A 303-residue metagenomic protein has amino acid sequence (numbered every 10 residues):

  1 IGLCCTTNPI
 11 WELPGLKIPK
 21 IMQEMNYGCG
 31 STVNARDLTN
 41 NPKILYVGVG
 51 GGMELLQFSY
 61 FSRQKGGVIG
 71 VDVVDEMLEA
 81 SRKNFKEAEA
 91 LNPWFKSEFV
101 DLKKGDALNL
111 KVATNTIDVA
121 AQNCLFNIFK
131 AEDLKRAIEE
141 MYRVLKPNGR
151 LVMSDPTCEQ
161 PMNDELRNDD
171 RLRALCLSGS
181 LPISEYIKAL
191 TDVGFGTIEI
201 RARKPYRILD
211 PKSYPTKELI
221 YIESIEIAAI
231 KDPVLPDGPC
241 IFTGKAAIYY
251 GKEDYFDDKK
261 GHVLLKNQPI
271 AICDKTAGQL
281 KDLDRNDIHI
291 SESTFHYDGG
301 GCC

Functional and structural regions predicted by a protein language model:
G2-K43, E54-F61: Conserved alpha-helix/loop element of class I SAM-dependent methyltransferases that forms part of the SAM/SAH-binding
N40-N109: Class I SAM-dependent methyltransferase SAM/SAH-binding core
L108-A120: A short acidic, Gly/Pro-enriched loop at the edge of an enzyme's catalytic core that lines a small-molecule cofactor
D118-D133: A short SAM/SAH-binding and catalytic strip from SAM-dependent methyltransferases
K135-R150: A short glycine-rich, Lys/Arg-flanked "PGG" loop and its adjoining helix->strand segment in the class I
T157-L177: Short, glycine-/aromatic-enriched active-site segment of Class I SAM-dependent methyltransferases
S178-G194, I200: Short alpha-helix
V193, E199-P205, D210-C303: C-terminal lobe and adjacent flexible extensions of AdoMet/dcAdoMet transferase-like proteins
